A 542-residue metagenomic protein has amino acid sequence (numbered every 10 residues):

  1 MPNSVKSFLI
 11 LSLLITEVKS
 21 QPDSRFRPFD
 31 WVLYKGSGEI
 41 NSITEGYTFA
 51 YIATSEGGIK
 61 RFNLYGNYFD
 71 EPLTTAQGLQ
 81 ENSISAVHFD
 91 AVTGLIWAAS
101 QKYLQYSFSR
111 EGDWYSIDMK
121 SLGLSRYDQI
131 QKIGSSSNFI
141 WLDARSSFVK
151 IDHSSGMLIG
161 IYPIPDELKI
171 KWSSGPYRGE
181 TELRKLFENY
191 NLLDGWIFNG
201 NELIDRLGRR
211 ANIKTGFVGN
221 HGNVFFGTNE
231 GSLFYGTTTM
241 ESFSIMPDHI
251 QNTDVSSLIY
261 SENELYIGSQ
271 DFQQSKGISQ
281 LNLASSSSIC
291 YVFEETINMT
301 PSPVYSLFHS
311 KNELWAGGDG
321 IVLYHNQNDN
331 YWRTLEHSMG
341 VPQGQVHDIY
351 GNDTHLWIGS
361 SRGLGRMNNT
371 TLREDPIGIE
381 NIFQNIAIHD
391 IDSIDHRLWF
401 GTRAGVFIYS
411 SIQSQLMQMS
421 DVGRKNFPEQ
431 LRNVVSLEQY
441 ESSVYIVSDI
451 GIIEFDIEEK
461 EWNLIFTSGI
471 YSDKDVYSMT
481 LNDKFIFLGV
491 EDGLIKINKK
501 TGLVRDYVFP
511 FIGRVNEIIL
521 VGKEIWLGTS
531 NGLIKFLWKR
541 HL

Functional and structural regions predicted by a protein language model:
M1-P28: Bacterial Sec-dependent N-terminal signal peptides
R25-G46, T74-A91, I117-S137, I161-H221 (+8 more regions): Short coil-to-beta transitions that initiate beta-strands within beta-rich domains
F49-A53, L95-W97, F139-L142, N223-F226 (+8 more regions): Conserved beta-propeller blade signature
T54-L73, S232: Beta-propeller domains
E56-I59, Q101-Q105, R145-V149, E188 (+8 more regions): Loop/turn residues immediately N-terminal
N63-N67, F108-G112, D152-G156, T237-E241 (+7 more regions): Short loop/turn segments that connect beta-strands within beta-propeller blades
S85-S147, H153, S269-Q280, A284 (+1 more regions): A generic tandem-repeat structural signature
V447-I450, Y471-K496: Loop/turn-rich, solvent-exposed surfaces of beta-rich toroidal or solenoidal domains
